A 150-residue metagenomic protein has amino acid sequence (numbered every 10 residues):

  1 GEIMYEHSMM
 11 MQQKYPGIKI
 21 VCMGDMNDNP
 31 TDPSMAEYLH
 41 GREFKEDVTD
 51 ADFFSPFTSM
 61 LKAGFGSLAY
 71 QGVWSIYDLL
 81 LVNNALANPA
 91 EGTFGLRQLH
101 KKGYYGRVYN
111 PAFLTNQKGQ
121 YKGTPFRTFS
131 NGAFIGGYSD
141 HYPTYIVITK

Functional and structural regions predicted by a protein language model:
G1-H7: Long, well-ordered alpha-helical scaffolding segments within enzyme catalytic domains, especially pronounced
S8-V21, D28-K150: Metal-dependent phosphoester-hydrolase catalytic domains
